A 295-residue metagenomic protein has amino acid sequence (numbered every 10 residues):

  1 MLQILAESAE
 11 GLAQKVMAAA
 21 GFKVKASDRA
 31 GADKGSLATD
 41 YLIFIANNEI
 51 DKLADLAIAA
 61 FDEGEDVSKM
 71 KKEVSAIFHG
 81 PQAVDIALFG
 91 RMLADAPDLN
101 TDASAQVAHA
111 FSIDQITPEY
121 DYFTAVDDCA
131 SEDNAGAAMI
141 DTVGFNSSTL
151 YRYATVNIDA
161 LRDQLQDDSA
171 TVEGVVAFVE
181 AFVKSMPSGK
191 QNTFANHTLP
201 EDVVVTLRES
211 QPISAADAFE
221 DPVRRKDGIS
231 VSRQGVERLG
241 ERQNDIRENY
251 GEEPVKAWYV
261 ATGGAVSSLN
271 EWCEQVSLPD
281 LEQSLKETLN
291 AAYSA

Functional and structural regions predicted by a protein language model:
M1-A295: Basic polyanion-binding and macromolecular-assembly surfaces
